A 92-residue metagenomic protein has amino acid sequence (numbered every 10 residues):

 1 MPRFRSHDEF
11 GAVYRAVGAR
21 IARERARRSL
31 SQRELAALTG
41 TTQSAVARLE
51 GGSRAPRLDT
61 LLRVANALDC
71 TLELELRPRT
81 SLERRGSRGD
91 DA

Functional and structural regions predicted by a protein language model:
M1-A19, S81-A92: N-terminal flexible/basic segments that precede or flank functional cores
Y14-R15, A26, A55: Short amphipathic helical patch at the helix-1/turn junction of helix-turn-helix
A19-A36, R63: Short basic helix-loop element that most often maps to the first helix and adjoining turn of HTH DNA-binding modules
T39-A55: Recognition helix of helix-turn-helix/homeodomain-like DNA-binding domains that insert into the DNA major groove
S53, R79-S81: The DNA-recognition helices of helix-turn-helix-type DNA-binding domains
D59-E75: DNA major-groove recognition helix of helix-turn-helix/homeodomain DNA-binding modules
